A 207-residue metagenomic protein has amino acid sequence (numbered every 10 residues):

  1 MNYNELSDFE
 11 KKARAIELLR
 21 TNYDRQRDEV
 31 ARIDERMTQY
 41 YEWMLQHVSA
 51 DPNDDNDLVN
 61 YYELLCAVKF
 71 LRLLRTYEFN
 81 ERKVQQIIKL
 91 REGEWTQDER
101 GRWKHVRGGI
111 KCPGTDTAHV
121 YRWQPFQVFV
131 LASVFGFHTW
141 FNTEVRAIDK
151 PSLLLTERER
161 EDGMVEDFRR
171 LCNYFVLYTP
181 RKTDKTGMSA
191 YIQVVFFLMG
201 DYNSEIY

Functional and structural regions predicted by a protein language model:
N2-Y207: Phosphate/NTP-binding elements of NTP-utilizing enzymes
